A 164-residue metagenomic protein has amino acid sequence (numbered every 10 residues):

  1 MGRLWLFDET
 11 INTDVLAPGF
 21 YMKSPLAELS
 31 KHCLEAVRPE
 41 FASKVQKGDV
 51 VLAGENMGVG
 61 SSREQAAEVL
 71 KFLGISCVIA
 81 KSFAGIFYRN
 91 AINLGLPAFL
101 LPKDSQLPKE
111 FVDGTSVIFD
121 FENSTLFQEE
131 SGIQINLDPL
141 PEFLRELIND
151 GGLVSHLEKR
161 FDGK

Functional and structural regions predicted by a protein language model:
M1-K23: Polybasic, low-complexity association/targeting segments
D8, G54, E130: Pocket-edge structural micro-motifs
T10, S61, G151-L153: Conformational gate/switch positions in structured elements
V15-N123: Feature captures the catalytic cores and cofactor-binding loops of soluble hydro-lyases/lyases that act on carboxylate
I92-K164: Acidic, glycine-rich flexible loop/linker segments
